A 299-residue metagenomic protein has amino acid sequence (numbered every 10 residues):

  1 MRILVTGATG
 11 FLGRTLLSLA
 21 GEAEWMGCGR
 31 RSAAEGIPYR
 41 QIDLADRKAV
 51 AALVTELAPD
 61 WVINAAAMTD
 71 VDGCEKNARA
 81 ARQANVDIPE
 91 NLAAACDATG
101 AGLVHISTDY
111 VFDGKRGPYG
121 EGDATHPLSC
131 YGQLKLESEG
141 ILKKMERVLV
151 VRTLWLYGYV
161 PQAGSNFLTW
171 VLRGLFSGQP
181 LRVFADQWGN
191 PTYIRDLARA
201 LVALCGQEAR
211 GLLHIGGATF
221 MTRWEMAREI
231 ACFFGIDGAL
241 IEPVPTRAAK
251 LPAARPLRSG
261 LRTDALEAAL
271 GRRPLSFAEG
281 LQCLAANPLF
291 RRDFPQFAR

Functional and structural regions predicted by a protein language model:
M1-E22: N-terminal Rossmann NAD(P)H-binding glycine-rich loop of SDR-like oxidoreductase domains
S32-R47: Rossmann-fold cofactor-recognition segment
L44-A84, D97: NAD(P)H-binding glycine-rich loop region in Rossmannoid oxidoreductase-like domains and their noncatalytic homologs
K76, Q83, D87-N91, V111-V151 (+1 more regions): Catalytic helix-loop patch of NAD(P)-dependent Rossmann-fold dehydrogenases
G140-G189, D196: NAD(P)-dependent short-chain dehydrogenase/reductase
Y157, V183-W188, L213-M221, A269: Glycine-rich Rossmann NAD(P)(H)-binding loop
A198-A200, Q207-P252, L257-R258, R292-R299: Mid/C-terminal beta-alpha module of Rossmann-like enzyme folds, strongest in SDR-family dehydrogenases/epimerases
F277-R299: Amphipathic terminal alpha-helices
